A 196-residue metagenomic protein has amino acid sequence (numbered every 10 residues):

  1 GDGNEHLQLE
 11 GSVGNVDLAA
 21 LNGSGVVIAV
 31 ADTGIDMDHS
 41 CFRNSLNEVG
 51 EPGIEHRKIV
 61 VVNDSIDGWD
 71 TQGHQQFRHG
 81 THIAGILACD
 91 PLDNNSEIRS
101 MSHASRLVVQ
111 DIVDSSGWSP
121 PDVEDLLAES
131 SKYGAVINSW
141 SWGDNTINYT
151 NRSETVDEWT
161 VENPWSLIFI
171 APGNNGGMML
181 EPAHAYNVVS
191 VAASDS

Functional and structural regions predicted by a protein language model:
G1, S190-V191: A structural signal for beta-strand and strand-to-loop patches characteristic of beta-rich domains
G1-G14: Short coil-to-helix leader/linker segments, especially the first N-terminal amphipathic alpha-helix with its helix
N15-S119, Y133-V136, T146-Y149, E162-W165 (+2 more regions): Subtilisin-like serine protease catalytic core
D32, V156, G173: Active-site glycine-centered loops adjacent to acidic/histidine catalytic or metal-binding residues that shape
A84-A88, E124, S153, D157: Predominant activation on well-ordered alpha-helical scaffold segments within soluble catalytic domains
S119-L127: Short, acidic/polar
L127-R152, I170-P172: Short acidic, glycine-rich surface-loop motifs adjacent to enzyme active sites
